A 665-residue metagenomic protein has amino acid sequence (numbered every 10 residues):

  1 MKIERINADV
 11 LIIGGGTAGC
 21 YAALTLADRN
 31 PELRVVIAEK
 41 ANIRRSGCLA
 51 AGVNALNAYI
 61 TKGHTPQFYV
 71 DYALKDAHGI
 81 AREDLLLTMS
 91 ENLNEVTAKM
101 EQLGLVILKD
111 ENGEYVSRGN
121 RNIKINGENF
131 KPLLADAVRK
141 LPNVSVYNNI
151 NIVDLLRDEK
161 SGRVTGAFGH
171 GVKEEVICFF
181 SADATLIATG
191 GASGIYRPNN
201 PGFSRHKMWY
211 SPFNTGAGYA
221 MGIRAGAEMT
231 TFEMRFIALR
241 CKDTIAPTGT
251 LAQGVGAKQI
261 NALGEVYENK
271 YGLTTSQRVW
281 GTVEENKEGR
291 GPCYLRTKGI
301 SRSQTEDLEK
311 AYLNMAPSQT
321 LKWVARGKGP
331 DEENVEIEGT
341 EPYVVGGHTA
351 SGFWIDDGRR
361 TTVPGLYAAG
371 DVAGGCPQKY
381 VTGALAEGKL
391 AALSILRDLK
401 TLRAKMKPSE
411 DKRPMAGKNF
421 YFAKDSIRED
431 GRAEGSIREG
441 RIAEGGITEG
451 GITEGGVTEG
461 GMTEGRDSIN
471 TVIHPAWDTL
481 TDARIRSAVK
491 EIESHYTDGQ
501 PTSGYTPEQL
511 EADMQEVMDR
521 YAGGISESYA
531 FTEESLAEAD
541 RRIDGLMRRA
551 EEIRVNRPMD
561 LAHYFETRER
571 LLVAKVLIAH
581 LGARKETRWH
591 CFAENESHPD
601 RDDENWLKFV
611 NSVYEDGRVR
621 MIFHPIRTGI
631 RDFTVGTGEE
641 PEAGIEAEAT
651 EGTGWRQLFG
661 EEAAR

Functional and structural regions predicted by a protein language model:
M1, R5-D9, A22-T25, P31 (+13 more regions): Glycine- and aromatic-enriched mobile tails/lids
I3-A18, V36: Beta1/beta-strand and adjacent pyrophosphate-binding region of the FAD-binding site in flavoprotein oxidoreductases
E32-E39, T231: Short beta-strand "acidic-cap" motif of Rossmann-like dinucleotide-binding folds
A41-D71, G249-L251: Conserved N-terminal glycine-rich FAD pyrophosphate-binding loop of Rossmann-like flavoproteins
V96, E101-A184, A188, A192-N199 (+3 more regions): Conserved redox-cofactor binding core of oxidoreductases
D154-F168, K173, F179, G329-G374 (+2 more regions): FAD-site-proximal beta/loop scaffold in flavoenzymes
I187-A246, G383-S394: Glycine-rich loop(s) and the adjacent beta-strand/alpha-helix scaffold that form part
M221, A227-E336, P342, S394-T401 (+1 more regions): An anion/pyrophosphate-binding glycine-rich loop and adjacent beta-alpha core in soluble alpha-beta enzymes
